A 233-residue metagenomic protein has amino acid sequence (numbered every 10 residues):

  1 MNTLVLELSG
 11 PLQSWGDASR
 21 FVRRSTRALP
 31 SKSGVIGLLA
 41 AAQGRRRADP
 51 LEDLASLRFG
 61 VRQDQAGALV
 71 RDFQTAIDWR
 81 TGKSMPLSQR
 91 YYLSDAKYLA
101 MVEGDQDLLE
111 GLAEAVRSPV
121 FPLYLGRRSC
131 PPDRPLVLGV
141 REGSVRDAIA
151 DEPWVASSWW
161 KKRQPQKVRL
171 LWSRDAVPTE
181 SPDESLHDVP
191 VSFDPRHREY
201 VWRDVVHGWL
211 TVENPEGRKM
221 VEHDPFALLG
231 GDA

Functional and structural regions predicted by a protein language model:
N2, D17-T81: Glycine/small-residue-rich interface belts in oligomeric ring/scaffold proteins and their assembly partners
T3-L8: Short amphipathic
D64-A233: Internal, well-folded beta-alpha domain core
